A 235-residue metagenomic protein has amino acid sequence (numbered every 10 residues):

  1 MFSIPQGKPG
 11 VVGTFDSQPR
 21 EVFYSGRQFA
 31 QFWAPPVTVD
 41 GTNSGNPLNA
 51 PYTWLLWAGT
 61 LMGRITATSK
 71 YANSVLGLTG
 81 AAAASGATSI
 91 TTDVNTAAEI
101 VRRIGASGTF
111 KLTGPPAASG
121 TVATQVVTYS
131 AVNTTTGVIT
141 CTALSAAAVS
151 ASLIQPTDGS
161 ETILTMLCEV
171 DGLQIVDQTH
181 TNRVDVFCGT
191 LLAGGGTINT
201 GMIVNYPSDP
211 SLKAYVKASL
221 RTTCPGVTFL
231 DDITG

Functional and structural regions predicted by a protein language model:
M1-V39, G226-G235: Short, intrinsically disordered N-terminal pre-domain segments
P5, C141, L153-P156, L191 (+1 more regions): Short beta-strand element of the conserved SAM-dependent methyltransferase core
G10-D16, F29, S44, L48 (+11 more regions): Polar low-complexity intrinsically disordered regions enriched in Ser/Thr and small residues
T14, Q28-G77, D158-I198, M202: Membrane-interface helix/loop boundary segments of multi-pass membrane proteins
T14-D16, F23-S25, A83-S85, A97-G105 (+1 more regions): Short, surface-exposed loop and linker segments with low hydrophobicity and enrichment for Pro/Ser/Thr
P35-G41, S74-V149: Autoprocessing Asn-cyclization modules and mimics
T53, T66-A67, T109, D158 (+2 more regions): Subunit-assembly interface segments of extracellular/virion macromolecular structures
A97-S119, S145-M166, T200-S208, K213-V216 (+1 more regions): Extended Gly/Ser/Thr-rich low-complexity repeat segments, especially those forming or decorating extracellular
